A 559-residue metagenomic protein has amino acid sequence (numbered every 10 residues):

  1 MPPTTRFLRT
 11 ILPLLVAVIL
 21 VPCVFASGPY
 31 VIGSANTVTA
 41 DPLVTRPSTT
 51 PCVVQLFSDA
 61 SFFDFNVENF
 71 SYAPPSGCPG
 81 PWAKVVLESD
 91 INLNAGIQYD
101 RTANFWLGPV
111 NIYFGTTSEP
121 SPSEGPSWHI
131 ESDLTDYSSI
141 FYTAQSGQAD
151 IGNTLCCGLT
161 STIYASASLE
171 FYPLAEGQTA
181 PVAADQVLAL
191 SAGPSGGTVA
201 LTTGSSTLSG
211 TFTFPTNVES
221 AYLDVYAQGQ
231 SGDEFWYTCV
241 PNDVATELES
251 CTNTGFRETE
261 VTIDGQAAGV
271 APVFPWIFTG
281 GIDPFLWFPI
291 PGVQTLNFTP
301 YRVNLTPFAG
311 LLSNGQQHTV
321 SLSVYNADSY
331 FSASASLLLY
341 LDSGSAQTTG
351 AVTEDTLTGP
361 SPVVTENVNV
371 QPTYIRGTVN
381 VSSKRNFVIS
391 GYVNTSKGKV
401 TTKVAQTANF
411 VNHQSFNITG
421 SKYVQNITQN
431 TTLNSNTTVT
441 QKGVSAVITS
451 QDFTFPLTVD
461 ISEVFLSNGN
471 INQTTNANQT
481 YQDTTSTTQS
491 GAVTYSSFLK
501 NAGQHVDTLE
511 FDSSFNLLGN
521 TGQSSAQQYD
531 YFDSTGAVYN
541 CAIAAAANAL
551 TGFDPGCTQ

Functional and structural regions predicted by a protein language model:
P2-L12: Bacterial N-terminal signal peptides that target proteins for export
L8, V21-V24: Alpha-helical hydrophobic membrane-insertion segments
P13-P22: Bacterial N-terminal signal peptides
S27-D59, F63-N69, A73-C78, D90-Q186 (+4 more regions): Beta-strand-rich ligand-recognition modules
F65-V67, G80-W82, Q98, T203-T207 (+2 more regions): Short, surface-exposed loop/turn motifs at beta-strand boundaries within globular domains
G77-E88, F214-Y222, Q230-D233: Extended extracellular/luminal ectodomain segments enriched in beta-structured repeat modules
G152-A221, G344-S383, V388: Flexible, low-complexity coil/linker segments
T202, S206-L208, S231-C239: A short secondary-structure junction signal
